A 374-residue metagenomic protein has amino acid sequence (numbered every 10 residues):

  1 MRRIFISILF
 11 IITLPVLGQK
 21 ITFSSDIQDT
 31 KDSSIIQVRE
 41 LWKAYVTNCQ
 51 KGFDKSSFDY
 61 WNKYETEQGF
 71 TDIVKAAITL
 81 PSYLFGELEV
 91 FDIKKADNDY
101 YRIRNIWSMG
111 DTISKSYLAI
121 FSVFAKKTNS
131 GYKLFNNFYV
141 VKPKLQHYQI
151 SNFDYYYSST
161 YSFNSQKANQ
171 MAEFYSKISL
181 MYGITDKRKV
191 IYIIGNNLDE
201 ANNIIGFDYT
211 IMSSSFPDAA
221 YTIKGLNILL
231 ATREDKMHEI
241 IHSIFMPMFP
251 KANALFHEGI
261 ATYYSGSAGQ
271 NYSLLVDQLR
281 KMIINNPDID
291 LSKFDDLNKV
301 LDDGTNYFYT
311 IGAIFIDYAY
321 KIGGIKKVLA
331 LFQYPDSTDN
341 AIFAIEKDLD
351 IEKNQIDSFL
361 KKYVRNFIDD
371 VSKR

Functional and structural regions predicted by a protein language model:
M1-S24: Bacterial Sec-dependent N-terminal signal peptides
G18-N48: Short, low-complexity N-terminal intrinsically disordered segments enriched in polar/charged residues
D26, C49-I93, A201: Short solvent-exposed beta->alpha transition segments
D72-K115, L229, M248: Surface-exposed, charged secondary-structure patches
S114-L145: Short beta-strand edge/turn micro-motifs at domain boundaries
L145-N253, A341-A344: Juxtacatalytic substrate-recognition/specificity segment
N227-A231, K251-R374: Acidic/His/Gly-enriched intrinsically disordered linker/tail segments that often contain short helix/coil "MoRF-like"
